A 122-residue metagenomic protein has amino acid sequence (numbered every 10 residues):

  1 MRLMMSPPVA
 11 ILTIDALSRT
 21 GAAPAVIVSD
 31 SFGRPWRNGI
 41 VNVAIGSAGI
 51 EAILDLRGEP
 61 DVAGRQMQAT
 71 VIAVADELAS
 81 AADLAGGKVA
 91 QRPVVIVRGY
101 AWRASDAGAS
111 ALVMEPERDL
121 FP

Functional and structural regions predicted by a protein language model:
M1-M5: Nucleotide/pyrophosphate-binding catalytic subdomain
S6-A23: Phosphate-interacting basic helix/loop segments used at nucleotide- and nucleic-acid interfaces
T20-P122: A structural signal for small-residue-enriched, beta-sheet-centric alpha/beta enzyme cores and oligomeric scaffold folds
